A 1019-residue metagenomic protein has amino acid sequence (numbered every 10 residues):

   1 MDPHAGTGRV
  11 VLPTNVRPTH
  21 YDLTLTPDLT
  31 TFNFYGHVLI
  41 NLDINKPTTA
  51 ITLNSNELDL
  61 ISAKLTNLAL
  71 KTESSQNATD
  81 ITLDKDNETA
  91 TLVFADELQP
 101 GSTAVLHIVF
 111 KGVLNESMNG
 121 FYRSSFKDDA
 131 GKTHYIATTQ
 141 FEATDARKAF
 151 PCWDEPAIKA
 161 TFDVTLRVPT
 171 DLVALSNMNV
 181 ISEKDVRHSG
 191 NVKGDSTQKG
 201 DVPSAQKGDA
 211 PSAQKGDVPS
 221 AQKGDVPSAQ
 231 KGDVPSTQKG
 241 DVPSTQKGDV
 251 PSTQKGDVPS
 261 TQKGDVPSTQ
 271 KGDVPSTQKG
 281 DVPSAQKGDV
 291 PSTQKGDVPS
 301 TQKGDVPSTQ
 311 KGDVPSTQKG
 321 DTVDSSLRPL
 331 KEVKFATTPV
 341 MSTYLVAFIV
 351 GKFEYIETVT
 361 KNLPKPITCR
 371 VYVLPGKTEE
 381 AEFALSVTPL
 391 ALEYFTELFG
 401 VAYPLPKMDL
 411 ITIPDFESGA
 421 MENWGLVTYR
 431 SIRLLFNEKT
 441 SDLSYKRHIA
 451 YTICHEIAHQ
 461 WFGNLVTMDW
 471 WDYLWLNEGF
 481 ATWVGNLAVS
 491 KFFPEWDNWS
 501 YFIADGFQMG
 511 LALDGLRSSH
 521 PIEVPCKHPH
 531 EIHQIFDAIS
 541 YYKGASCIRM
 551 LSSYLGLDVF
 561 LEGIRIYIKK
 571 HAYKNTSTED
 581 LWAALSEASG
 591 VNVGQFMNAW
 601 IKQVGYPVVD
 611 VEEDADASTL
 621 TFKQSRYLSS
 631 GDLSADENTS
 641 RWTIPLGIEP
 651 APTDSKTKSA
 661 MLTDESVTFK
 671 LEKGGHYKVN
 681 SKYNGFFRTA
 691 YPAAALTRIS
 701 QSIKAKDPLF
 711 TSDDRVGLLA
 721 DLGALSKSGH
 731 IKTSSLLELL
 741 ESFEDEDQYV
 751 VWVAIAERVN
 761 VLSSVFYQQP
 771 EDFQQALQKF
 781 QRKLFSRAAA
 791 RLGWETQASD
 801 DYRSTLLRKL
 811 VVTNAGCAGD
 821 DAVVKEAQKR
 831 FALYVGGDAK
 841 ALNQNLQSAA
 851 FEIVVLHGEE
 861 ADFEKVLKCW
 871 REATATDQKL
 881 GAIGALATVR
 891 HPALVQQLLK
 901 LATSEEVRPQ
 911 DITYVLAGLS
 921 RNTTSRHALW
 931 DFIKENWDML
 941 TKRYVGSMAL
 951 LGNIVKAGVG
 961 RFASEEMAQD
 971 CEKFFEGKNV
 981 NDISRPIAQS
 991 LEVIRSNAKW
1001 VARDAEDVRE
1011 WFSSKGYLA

Functional and structural regions predicted by a protein language model:
M1-H37, L70, A130-I136, P156 (+1 more regions): N-terminal, polar/Ser/Thr-rich
P3-T14, P100, H107-D163, G351-V359 (+3 more regions): Glycine/proline-rich low-complexity spacer/linker segments in large multi-domain proteins
H4, T48-A78, D171, R641-T643 (+1 more regions): Solvent-exposed beta-hairpin/edge-strand motifs
G36, T139-T144, P151-G194, G200-D201 (+9 more regions): Hydrophobic helix-coil surface modules that form long, contiguous segments used for peptide/substrate interaction
D59-D128, P151, S666-L671: A surface-exposed beta-strand-loop module
I61-T66, L175, V593-G594, V604-N680: Beta-strand-rich binding/interaction modules
V192, F335, L363-A635, V761 (+3 more regions): Hydrophobic alpha-helical and helix-loop surface patches within well-folded domains that function as non-catalytic
Q508, T621, D636, A651-K658 (+1 more regions): Long, ordered, helix-rich scaffold segments
